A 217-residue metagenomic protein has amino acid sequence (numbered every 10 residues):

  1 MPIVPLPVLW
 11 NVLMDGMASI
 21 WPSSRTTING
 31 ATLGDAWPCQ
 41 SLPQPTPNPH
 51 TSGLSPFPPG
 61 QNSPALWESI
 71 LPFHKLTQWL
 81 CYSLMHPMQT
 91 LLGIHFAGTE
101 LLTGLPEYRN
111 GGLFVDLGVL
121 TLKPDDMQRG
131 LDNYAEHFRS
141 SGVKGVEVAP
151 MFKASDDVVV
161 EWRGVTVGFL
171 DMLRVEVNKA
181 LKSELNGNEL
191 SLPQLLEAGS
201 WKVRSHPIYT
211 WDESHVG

Functional and structural regions predicted by a protein language model:
M1-L91, A97-D126, A149-G217: Extended, well-ordered protein cores
D126-V146, M151, S155: Long, intrinsically disordered, low-complexity Ser/Thr/Pro-rich regulatory/activation regions of nuclear proteins
